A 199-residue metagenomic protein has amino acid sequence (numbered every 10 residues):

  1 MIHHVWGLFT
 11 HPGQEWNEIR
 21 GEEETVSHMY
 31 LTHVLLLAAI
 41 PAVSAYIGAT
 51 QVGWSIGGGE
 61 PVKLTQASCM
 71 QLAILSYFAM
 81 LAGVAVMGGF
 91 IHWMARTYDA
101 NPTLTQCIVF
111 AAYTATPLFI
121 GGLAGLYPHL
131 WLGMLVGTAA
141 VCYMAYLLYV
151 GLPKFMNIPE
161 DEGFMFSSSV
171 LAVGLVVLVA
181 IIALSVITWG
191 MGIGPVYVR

Functional and structural regions predicted by a protein language model:
M1-P102: Selected alpha-helical membrane-embedding segments in polytopic membrane proteins
N17, Q51-S55, D99, V150-E160 (+1 more regions): Juxtamembrane transmembrane-helix termini
T25-V26, H33, I56, S169-L175 (+1 more regions): General N-terminal targeting signals
L36-I40, S44, V52-W54, A73-L81 (+3 more regions): Hydrophobic, aromatic-enriched alpha-helical segments typical of multi-pass transmembrane helices
S44-A79, G125-A140, A180-R199: Membrane-helix interface segments in multi-pass membrane proteins
I91-H92, Y98-V179: Hydrophobic alpha-helical transmembrane segments and adjacent short intramembrane/lumenal linkers of inner/organellar
